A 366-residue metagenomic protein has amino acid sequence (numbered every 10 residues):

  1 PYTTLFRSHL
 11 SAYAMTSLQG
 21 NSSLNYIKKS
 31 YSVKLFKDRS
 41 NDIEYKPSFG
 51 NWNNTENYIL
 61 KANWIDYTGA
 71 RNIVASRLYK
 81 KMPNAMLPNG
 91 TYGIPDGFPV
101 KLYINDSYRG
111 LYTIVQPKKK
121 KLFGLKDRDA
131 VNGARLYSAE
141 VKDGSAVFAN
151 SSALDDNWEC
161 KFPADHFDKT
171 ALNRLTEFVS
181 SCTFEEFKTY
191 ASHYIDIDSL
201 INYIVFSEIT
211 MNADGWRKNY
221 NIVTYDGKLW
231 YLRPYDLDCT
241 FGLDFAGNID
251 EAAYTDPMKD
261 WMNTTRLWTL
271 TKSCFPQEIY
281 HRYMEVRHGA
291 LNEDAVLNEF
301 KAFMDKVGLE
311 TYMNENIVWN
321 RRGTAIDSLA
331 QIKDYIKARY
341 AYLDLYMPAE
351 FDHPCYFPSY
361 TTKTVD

Functional and structural regions predicted by a protein language model:
P1-L5: Short, small-residue-biased leader/transition segments that mark boundaries at the very start of proteins
R7-S8, D106: Residue-level detection of beta-strand-connecting loop/turn positions
H9-A14, G20-S22, Y26-I27, H166-R217 (+1 more regions): Middle-to-C-terminal accessory/interaction subdomains
M15-S23, S32, D127-L136, D143 (+1 more regions): Short, His- and charge-rich active-site/binding loops that engage polyanionic ligands
Y31-K34, N57-A62, G69, K101-Y103 (+5 more regions): Structural recognition of the beta-strand scaffold that forms the well-ordered cores of secreted hydrolase catalytic
R39-D42, K46-S48, W52-W64, G90-G93 (+3 more regions): Internal "kinase-insert"/substrate-recognition segments embedded within catalytic cores of ATP-dependent enzymes
Y67-L102: A conserved helix-loop-beta module that forms one wall/lid of the active-site cleft in ATP-utilizing catalytic domains
Y103-D106, F245: "flanking P-loop NTPase cores in genome-maintenance ATPases
